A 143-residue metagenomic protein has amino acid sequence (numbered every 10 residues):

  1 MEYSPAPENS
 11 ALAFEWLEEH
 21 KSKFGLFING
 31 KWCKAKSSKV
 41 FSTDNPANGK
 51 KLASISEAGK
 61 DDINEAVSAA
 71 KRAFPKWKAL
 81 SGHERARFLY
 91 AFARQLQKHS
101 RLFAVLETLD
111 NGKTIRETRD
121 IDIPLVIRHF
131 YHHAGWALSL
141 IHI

Functional and structural regions predicted by a protein language model:
M1-I55, R87, A91, S139-I141: Terminal low-complexity tails and localization/encapsulation signals of metabolic enzymes
N48-S139: Glycine-rich loop-to-alpha-helix module at the N-terminal edge of alpha/beta enzyme cores
